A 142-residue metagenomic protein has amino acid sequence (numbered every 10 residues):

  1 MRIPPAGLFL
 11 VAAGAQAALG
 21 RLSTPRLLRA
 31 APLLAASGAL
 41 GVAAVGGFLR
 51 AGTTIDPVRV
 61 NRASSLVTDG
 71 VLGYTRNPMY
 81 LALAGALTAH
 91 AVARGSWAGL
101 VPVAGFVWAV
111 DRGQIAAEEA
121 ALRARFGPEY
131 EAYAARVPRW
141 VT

Functional and structural regions predicted by a protein language model:
M1-L72, L81-A121, R125-T142: Membrane-anchoring alpha-helices and their flanking helix-loop junctions
N77: Extended, alpha-helix-rich binding/interface surfaces that flank or overlap catalytic cores and mediate recognition
